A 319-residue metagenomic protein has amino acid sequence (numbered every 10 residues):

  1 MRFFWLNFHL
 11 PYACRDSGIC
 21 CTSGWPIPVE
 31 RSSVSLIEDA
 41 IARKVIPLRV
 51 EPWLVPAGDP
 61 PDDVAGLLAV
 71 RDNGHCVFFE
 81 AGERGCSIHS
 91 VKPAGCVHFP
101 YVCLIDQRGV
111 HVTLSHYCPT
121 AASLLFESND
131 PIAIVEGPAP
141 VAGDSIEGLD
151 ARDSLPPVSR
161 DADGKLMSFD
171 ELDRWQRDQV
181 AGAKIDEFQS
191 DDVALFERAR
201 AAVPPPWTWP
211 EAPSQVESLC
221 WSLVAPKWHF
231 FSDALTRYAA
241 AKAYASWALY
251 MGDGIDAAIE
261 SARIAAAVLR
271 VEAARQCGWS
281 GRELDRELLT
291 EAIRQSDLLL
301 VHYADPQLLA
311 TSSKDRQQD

Functional and structural regions predicted by a protein language model:
M1-F4: Short Cys/His-rich Zn2+-coordinating modules
L6-G58: Polybasic, low-complexity association/targeting segments
N7-G18, E147-R152, L235-Y244: Short, compositionally biased low-complexity segments
H9, W25, R84, I88 (+3 more regions): Conserved aromatic-histidine-acidic binding/catalytic patches
L10-P26, R71-V102, S115-A122: Local cysteine-cluster metal-coordination motifs and their immediate loop/turn environment, predominantly Fe-S cluster
V45, R49, W53-F78: Gly/Pro-rich turn-and-neighbor structural signature
H89-V180: Internal, well-ordered alpha/beta segment that forms a basic, Gly-enriched binding/recognition surface
V158-D319: Hydrophobic, aromatic-lined core segments that form the binding pocket/scaffold for planar heteroaromatic ligands
